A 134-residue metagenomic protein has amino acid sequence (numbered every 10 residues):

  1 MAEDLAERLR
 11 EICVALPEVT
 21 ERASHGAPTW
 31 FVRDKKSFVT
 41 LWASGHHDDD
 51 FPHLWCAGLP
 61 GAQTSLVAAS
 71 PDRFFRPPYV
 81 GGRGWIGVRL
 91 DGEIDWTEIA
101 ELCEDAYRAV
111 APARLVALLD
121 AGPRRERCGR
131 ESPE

Functional and structural regions predicted by a protein language model:
M1-E134: Charge-dense, helix-prone N-terminal extensions
